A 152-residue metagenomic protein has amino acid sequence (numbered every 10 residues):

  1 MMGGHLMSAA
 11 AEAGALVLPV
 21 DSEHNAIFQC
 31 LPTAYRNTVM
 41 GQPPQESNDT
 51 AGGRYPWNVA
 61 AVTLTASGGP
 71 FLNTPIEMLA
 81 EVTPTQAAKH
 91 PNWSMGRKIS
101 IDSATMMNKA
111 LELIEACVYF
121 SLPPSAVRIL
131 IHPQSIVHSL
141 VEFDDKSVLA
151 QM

Functional and structural regions predicted by a protein language model:
M1-M152: Catalytic, metal-anchored helix/loop core of enzyme active sites in primary metabolism
